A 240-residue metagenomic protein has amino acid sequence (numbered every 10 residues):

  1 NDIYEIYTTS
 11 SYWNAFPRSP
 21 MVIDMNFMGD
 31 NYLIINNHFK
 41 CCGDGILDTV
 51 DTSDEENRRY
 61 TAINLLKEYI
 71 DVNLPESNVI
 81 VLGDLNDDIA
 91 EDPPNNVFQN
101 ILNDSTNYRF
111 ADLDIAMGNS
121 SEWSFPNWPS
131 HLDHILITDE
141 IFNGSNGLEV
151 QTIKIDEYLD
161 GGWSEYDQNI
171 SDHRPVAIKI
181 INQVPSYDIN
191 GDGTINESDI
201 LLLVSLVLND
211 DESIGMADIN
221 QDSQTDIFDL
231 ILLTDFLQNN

Functional and structural regions predicted by a protein language model:
N1-K40: Structured beta-strand-rich core segments of catalytic domains in phosphoester-bond hydrolases
Y4-P17, D71-I80, L85-V184: Metal-dependent phosphoester-hydrolase catalytic domains
W13-P17, S53-T61, D92, P126-S130 (+3 more regions): Soluble non-cytosolic domains of exported or imported proteins
P20, Y60-I63, K67, N95-F98 (+4 more regions): Extracytoplasmic/secreted envelope proteins and their assembly/folding machinery, especially bacterial periplasmic
I23, H38, L66, D84 (+7 more regions): Residue-level detector of buried hydrophobic side-chain packing in well-ordered secondary-structure elements
C42-R58: Acidic/histidine-rich helix-loop elements that form or flank divalent-metal/phosphate-binding sites at the catalytic
S53-E76: A long, amphipathic alpha-helix that forms part of the scaffold/cap immediately adjacent to metal-dependent active
D71, P93, I189-S213, D222-N240: Alpha-helical segments with a strong preference for the paired helices of cellulosomal dockerin domains
